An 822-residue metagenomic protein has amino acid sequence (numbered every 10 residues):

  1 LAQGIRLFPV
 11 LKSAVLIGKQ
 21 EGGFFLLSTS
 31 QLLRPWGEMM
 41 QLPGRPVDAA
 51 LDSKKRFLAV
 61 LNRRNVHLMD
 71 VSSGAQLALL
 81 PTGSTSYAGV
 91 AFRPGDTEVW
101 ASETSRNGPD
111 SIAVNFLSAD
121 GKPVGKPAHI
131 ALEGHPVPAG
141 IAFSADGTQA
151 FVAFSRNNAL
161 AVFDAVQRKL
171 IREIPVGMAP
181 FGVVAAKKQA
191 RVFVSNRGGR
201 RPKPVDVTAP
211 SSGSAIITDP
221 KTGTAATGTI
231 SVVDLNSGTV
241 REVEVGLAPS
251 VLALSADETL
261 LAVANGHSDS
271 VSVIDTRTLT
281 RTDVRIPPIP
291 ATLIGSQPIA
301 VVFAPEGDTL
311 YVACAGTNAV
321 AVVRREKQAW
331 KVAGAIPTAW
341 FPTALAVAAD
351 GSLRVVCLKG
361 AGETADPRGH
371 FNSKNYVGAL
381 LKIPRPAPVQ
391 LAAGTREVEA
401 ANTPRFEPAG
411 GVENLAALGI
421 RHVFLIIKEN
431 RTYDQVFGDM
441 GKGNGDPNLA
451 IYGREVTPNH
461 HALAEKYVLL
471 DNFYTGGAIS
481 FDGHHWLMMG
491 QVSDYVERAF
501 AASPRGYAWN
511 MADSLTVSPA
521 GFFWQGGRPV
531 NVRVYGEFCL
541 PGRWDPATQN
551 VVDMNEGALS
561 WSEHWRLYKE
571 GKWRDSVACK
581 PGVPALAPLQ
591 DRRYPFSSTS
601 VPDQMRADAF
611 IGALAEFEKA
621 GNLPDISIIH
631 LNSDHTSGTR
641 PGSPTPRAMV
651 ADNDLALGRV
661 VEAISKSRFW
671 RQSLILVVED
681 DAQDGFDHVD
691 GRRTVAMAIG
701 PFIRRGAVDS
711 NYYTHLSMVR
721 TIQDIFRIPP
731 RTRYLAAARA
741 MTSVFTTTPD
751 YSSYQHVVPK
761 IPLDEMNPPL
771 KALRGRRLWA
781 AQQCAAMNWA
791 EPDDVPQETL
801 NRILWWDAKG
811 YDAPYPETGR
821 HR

Functional and structural regions predicted by a protein language model:
A2-G410, A416: Predominantly soluble domains enriched in secretory-pathway, periplasmic, or organellar proteins
L391-R822: N-terminal pro-sequences and low-complexity stem/linker regions of secreted or lumenal proteins
